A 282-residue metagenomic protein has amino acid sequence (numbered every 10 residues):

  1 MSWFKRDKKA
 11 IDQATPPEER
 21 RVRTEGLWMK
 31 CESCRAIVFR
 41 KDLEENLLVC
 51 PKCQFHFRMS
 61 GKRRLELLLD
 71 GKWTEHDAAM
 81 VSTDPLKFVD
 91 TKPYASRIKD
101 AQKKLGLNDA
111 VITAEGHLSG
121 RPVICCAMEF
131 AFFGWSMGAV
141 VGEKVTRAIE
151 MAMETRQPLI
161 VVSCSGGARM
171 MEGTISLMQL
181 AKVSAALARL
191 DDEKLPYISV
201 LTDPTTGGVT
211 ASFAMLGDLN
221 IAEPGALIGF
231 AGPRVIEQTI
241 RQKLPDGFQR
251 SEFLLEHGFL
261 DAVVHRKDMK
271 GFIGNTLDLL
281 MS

Functional and structural regions predicted by a protein language model:
M1-E19: N-terminal alpha-helical interaction blocks
T15-V22, S33-K41: Short, intrinsically disordered, charge-biased short linear motifs at domain edges
W28, L47: Residues immediately within or flanking Cys/His clusters that coordinate Zn2+ in small zinc-binding modules
C31-C34, C50-C53: Short cysteine-rich clusters marking metal-coordination/redox-active sites
R40-E44, M59-S60: Short, non-ligating residues that shape and space the ligands of small metal-coordination modules and catalytic
P51, F55-I112: Extended amphipathic alpha-helical scaffolds
I112-D191, I198: Cleft-lining beta-strand/loop regions that shape enzyme active-site pockets
S163-M281: Conserved catalytic cores of soluble enzyme domains, especially glycine-rich substrate-binding beta-alpha loops
